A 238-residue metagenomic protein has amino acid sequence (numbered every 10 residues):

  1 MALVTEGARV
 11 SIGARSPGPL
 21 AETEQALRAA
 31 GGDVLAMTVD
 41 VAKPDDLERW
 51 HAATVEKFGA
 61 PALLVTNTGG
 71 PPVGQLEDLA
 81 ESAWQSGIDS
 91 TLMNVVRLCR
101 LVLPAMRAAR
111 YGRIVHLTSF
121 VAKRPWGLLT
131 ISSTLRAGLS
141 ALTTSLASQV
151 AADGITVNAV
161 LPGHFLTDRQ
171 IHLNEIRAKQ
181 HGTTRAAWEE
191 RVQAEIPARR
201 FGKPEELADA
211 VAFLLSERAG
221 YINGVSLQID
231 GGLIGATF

Functional and structural regions predicted by a protein language model:
M1-S11, L146: Canonical Rossmann dinucleotide-binding motif of NAD(H)/NADP(H)-dependent dehydrogenases/reductases, specifically
A8-E22: Conserved glycine-rich Rossmann-like NAD(P)H-binding loop of the short-chain dehydrogenase/reductase
V65, A151, T156, I222-G224: Short, small/polar-rich loop/turn modules that mediate ligand/substrate recognition or access, typified
Q75-L76, A80-I88, I114, V192: Substrate-binding pocket helix/loop in short-chain dehydrogenase/reductase
P104, S148-Q149, G220: Alpha-helical segment proximal to the catalytic Tyr-Lys
V115-G138, T143-A152, H164-F165: Catalytic loop of short-chain dehydrogenase/reductase
R124, A212, N223-F238: Short C-terminal tail/terminal secondary-structure segment of NAD(P)H-dependent dehydrogenase/reductase domains
